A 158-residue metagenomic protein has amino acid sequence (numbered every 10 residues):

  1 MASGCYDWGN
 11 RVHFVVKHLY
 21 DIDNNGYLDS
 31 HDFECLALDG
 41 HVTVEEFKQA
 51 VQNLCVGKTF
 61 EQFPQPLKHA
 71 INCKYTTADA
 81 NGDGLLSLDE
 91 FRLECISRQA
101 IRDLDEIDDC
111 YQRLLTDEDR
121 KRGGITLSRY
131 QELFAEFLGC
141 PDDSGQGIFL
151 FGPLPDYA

Functional and structural regions predicted by a protein language model:
M1-D39: Eukaryote-specific detector of the first structured module of a protein
L38-A158: EF-hand and EF-hand-like Ca2+-sensor regions
